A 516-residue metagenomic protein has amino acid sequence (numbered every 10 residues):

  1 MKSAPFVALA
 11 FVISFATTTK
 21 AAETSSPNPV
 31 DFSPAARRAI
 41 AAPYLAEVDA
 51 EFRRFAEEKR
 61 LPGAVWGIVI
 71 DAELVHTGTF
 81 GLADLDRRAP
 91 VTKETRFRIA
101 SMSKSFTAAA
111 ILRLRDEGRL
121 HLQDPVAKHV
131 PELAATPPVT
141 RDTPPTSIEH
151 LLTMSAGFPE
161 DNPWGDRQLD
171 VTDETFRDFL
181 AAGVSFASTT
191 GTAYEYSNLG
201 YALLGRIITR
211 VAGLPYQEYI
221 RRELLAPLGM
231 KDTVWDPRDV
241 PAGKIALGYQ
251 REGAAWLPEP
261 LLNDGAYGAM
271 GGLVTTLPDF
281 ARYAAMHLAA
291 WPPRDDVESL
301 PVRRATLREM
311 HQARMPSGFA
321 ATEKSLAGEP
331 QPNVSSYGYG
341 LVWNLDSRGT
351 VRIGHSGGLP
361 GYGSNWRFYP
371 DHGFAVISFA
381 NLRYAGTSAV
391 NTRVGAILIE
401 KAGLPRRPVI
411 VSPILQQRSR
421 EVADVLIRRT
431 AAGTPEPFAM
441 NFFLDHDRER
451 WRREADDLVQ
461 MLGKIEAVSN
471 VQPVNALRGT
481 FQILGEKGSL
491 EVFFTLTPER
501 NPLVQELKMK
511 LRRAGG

Functional and structural regions predicted by a protein language model:
M1-V7: Bacterial N-terminal signal peptides that target proteins for export
V7-A16: Bacterial N-terminal signal peptides
T19-T24: Boundary at the C-terminal end of the N-terminal hydrophobic targeting segment
R37-I99, R119-H121, E132-T136, D173 (+2 more regions): Short, conserved catalytic-motif segment at the N-terminal edge
F80-L85, P138-G358: Short, surface-exposed loop or secondary-structure junction motifs that flank catalytic or metal-binding residues
M315-K324, T350, S378-R450, G515-G516: Short, gly/Ser/Thr-rich active-site loops of penicillin-recognizing serine hydrolases
P332, R453-E499, V504-E506: Surface-exposed, charged secondary-structure patches
G354-H355, N365-F368, H372-N381, E491-F493 (+1 more regions): Short, well-ordered beta-strand elements
